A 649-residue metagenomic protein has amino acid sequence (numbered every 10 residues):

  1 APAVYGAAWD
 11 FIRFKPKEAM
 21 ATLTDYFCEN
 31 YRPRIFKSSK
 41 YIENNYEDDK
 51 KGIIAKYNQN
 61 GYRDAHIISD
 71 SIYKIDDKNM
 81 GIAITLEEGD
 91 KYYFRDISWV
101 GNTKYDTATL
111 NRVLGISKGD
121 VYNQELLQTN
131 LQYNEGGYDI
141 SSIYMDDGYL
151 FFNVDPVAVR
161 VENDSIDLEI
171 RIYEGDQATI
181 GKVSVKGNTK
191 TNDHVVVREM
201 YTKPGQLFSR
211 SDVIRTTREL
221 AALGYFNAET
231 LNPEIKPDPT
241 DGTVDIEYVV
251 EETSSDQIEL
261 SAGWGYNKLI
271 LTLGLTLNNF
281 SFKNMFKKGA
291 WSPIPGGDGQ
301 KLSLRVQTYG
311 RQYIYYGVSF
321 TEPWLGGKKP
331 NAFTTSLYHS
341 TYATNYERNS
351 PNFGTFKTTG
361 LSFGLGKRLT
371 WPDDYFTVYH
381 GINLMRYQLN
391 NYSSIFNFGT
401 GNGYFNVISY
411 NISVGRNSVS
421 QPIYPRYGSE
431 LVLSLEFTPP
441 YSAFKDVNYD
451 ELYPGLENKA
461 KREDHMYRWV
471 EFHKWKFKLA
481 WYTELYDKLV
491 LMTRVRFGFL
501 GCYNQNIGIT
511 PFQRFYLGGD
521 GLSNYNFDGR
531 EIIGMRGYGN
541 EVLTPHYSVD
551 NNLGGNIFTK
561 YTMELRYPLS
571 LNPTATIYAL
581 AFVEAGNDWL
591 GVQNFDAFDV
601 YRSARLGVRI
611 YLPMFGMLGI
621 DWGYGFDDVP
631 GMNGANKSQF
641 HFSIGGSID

Functional and structural regions predicted by a protein language model:
A1-L223, N227-A228, I235-I246, V250 (+3 more regions): Interaction-mediating elements
P2-N30, S39, K190, Q206-E430 (+4 more regions): Gram-negative/organellar outer-membrane beta-barrel architecture
I42-N44, S71-Y73, L127-L131, V157-V159 (+9 more regions): Outer-membrane beta-barrel domain signature
T179-K182, D193-V196, R210, E229 (+13 more regions): Extended hydrophobic-aromatic, low-complexity segments
T240, D256-Q257, G263-G265, I395-L569 (+4 more regions): C-terminal outer-membrane beta-barrel translocator/porin domains of Gram-negative envelope proteins and their
L369-F376, T483-L491, N572-T574, G616: Secondary-structure transition into beta-strands, especially the periplasmic turns and strand N-termini that construct
R566, S603-R609: Short glycine-rich, acidic/polar surface loops and turns
G586-S603: Outer-membrane beta-barrel transmembrane domain signature
